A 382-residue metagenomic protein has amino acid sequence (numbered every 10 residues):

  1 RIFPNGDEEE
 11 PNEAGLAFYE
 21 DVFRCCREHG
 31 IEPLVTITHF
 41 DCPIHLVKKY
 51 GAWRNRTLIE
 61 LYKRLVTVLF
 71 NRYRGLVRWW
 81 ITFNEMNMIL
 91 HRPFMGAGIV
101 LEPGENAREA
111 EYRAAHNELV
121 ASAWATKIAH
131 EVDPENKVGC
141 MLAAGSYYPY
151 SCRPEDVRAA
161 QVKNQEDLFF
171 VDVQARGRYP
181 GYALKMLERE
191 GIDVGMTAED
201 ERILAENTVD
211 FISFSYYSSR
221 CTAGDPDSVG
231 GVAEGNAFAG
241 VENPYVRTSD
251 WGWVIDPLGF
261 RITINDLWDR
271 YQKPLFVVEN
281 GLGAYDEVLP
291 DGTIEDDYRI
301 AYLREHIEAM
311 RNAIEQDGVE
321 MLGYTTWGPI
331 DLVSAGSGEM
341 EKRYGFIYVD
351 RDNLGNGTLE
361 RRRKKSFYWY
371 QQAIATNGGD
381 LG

Functional and structural regions predicted by a protein language model:
R1-P11: Glycine-rich, proline-tolerant flexible connector loops at the mouths of alpha/beta enzymes
G6, A17-G382: Active-site region of glycoside hydrolase catalytic domains
